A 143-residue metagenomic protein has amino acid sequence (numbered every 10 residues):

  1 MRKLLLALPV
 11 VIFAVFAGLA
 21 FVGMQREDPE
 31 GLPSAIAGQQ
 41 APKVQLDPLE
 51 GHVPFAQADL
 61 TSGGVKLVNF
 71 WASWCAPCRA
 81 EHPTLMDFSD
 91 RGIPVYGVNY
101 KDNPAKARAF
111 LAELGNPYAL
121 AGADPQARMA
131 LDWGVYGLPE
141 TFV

Functional and structural regions predicted by a protein language model:
M1-D47: N-terminal targeting signals for export/organelle localization
L6, A112-P117, D124-V143: Thiol/disulfide oxidoreductase modules built on the thioredoxin-like
K43, G92, P117-A119: A generic structural signal for alpha->beta connector loops
V44-L67: A short beta-strand-turn-helix
G64-K66, W71-W74, G137: Short pre-active-site segment immediately N-terminal to redox-active cysteine/selenocysteine motifs in thiol-based
L67-V68, V95, T141: Hydrophobic beta-strand anchors of alpha/beta hydrolase catalytic cores
S73-A80, L131-D132, E140: C-type cytochrome heme c attachment motif
R79-G115, P125-L131: Structural microenvironment flanking redox-active thiols in thiol-disulfide oxidoreductases
